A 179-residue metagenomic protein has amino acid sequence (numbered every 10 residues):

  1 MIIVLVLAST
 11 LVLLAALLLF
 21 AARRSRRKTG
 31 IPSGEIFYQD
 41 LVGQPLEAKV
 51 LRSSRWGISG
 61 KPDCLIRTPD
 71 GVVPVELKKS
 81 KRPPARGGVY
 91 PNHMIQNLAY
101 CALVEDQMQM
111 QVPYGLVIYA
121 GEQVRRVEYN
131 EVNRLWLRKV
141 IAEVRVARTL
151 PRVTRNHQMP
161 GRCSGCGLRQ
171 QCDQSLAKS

Functional and structural regions predicted by a protein language model:
M1-S33: N-terminal signal-anchor transmembrane alpha helix of single-pass membrane proteins, serving as the membrane-anchoring
I2-I3, Q39-G43, C172-S179: Short flexible/disordered coil segments
G34-R55: A short acidic/basic microdomain associated with nuclease active sites
K49, S53-R55, S59, R67 (+1 more regions): Metal-dependent nuclease catalytic regions and adjoining charged, substrate-binding loops involved in nucleic-acid end
R52, G88-P91: Short coil/turn segments at secondary-structure boundaries
I58-R86, Q96-A102: Conserved catalytic cores of phosphodiester-cleaving nucleases, focusing on short active-site segments
R86-V89, E128-Y129: Short, solvent-exposed loop/turn segments at secondary-structure boundaries
P91-P113: Metal-dependent nuclease catalytic cores in nucleic-acid-processing enzymes, especially RNase H-like/related
